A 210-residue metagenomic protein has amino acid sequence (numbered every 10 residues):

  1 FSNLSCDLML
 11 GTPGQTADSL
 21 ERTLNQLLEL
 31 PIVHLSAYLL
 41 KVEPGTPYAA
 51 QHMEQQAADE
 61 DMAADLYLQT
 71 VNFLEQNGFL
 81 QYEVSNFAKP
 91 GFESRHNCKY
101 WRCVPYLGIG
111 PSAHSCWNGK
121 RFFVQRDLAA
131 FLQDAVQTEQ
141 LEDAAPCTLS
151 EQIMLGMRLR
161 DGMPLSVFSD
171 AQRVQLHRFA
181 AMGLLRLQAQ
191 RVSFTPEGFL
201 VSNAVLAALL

Functional and structural regions predicted by a protein language model:
F1-V167: C-terminal scaffold of the Radical SAM
P44, Q175, V201: Short phosphate-engaging motifs
A64, S169-D170, P196-F199: An alpha-helix initiation/capping motif
S169-M182: Short amphipathic alpha-helical interaction segments
A180-Q190: A short, conserved structural fragment
R191-T195: Minor-groove-contacting beta-hairpin "wing" of winged helix-turn-helix DNA-binding domains
E197-L210: Short, amphipathic alpha-helical interaction segments positioned at domain boundaries
